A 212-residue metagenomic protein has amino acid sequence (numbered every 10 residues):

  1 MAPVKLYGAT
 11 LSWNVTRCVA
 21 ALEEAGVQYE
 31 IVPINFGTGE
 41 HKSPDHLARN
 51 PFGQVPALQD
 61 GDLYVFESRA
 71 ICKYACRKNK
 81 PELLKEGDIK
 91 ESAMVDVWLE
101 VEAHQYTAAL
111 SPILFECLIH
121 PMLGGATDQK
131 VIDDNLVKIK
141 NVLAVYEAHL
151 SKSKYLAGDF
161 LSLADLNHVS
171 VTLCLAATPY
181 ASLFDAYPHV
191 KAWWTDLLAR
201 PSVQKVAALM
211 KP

Functional and structural regions predicted by a protein language model:
M1-D133, V137: GST-like domain detector, emphasizing the conserved glutathione-binding G-site in the N-terminal thioredoxin-like
E30-V32, G158, L183, K205-V206: A local structural micro-motif
F36-G37, L161, P212: Positions that flank functional sites
A70, H189, S202: Residue-level recognition of oxygen-bearing side chains
C76, V171-T172, A207: Active-site-flanking alpha-helical
K90, W98-A199: GST-like fold's C-terminal all-alpha helical module
P201-P212: C-terminal helix/juxtamembrane-tail motif
